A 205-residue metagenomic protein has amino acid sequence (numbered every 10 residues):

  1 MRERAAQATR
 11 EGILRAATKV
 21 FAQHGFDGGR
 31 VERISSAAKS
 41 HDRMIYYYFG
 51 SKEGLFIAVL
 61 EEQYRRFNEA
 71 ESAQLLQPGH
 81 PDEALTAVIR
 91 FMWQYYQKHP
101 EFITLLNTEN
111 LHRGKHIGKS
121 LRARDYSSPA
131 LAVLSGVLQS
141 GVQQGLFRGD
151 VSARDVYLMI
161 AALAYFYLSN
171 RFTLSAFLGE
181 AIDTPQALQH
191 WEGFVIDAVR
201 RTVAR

Functional and structural regions predicted by a protein language model:
M1-A8, K19: N-terminal intrinsically disordered/low-complexity leader segments
T9-A17, I34, V59-Q63, F67 (+1 more regions): Generic hydrophobic, amphipathic alpha-helix propensity
G12, E83, A87, F91 (+2 more regions): Amphipathic alpha-helical interaction segments
G12, V20-G54, A58: Helix-turn-helix
V59-V88, G118-S127: Amphipathic alpha-helical linker/stalk segments
E83, K119-Y126, Q143-M159: All-alpha amphipathic helical-bundle segments outside canonical DNA-binding/catalytic cores that form hydrophobic
A84, K98-G118, N170-L178: Amphipathic alpha-helical segments used for helix-helix packing
F91-Q94, K98, S128-Q144, M159-R205: C-terminal peripheral helix-coil segments that are non-catalytic and often amphipathic
